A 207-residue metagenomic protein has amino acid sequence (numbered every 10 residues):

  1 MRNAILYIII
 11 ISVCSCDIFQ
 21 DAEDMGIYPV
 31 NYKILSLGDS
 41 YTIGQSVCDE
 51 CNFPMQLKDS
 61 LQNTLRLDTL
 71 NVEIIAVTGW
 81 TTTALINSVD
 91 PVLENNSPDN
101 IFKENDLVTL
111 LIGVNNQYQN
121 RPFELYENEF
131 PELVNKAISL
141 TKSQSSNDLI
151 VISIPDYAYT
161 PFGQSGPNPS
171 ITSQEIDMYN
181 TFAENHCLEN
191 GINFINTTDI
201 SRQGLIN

Functional and structural regions predicted by a protein language model:
R2-I8: Sec-dependent signal peptide recognition, specifically the positively charged N-region followed immediately by
S12-S15: C-terminal motif of bacterial Sec signal peptides marking the signal peptidase cleavage site
D17-T78, P98-F102: Serine-esterase "nucleophile elbow" of acetyl-processing enzymes
Y41, G79-T81, D156, S201: Residue-level detector of flexible, active-site-proximal loop/helix-junction positions within diverse enzyme catalytic
I43-S46, T83, Q117-R121: A generic structural signal for short coil/turn motifs at secondary-structure boundaries
T78-N96: Charged, often glycine-rich, active-site loop that binds/positions anionic groups
D90-N207: Alpha-helical cap/lid subdomain in secreted, periplasmic, or secretory-pathway luminal O-acyl-processing enzymes
